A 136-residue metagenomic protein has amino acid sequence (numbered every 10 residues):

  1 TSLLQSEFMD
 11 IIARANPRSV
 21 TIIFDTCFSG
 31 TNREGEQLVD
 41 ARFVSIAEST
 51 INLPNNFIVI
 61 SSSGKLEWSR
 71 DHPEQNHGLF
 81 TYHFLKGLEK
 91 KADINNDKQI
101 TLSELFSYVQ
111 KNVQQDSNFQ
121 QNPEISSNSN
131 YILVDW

Functional and structural regions predicted by a protein language model:
T1-W136: Cysteine endopeptidase catalytic domains of the caspase/legumain-like
